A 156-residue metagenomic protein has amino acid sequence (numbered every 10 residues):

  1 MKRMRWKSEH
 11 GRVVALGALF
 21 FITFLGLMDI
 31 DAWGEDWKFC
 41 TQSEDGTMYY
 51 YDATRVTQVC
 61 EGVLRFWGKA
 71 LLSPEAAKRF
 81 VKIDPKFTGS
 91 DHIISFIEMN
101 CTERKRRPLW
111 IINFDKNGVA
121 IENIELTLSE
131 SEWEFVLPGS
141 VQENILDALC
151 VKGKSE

Functional and structural regions predicted by a protein language model:
M1-G11: N-terminal secretory signal peptides that target proteins for export/translocation
K2-M4, F21, I30-G34: Intrinsically disordered, low-complexity and often Lys/Arg-enriched segments
V14-A15, T57: N-terminal non-cleavable signal-anchor helices
A15-G26: Bacterial N-terminal signal peptides
M28-F96, N100-E156: N-terminal secretory-pathway/extracellular module detecting exported/lumenal segments and adjacent signal-anchor/first
